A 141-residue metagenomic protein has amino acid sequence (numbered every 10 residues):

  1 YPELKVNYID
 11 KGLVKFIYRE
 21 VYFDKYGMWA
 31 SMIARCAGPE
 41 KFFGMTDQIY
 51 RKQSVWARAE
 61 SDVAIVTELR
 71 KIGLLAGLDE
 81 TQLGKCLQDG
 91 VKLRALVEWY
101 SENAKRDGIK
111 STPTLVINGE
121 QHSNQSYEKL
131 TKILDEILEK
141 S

Functional and structural regions predicted by a protein language model:
Y1, K5-V6, K71-S141: C-terminal cap of thioredoxin/glutaredoxin-like
Y1-L74: Structural alpha/beta surface segment adjacent to cysteine/selenocysteine redox centers across thiol/disulfide enzymes
